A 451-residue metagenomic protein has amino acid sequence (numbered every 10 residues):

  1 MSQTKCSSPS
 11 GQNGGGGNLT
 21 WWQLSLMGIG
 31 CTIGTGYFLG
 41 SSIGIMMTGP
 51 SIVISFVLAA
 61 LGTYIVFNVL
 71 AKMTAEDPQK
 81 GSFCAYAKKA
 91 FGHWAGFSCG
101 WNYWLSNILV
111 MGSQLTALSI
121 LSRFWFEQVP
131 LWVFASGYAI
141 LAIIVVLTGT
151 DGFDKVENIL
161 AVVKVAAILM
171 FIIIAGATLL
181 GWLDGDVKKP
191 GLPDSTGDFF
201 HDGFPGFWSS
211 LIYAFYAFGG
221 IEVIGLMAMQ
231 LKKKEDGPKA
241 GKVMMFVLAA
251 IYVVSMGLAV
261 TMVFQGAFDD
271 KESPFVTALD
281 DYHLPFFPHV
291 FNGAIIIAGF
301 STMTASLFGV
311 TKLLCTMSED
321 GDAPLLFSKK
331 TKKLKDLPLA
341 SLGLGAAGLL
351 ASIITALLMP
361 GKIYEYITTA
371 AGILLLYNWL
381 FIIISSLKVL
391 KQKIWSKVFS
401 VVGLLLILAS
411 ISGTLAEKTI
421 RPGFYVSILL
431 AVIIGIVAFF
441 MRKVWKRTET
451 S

Functional and structural regions predicted by a protein language model:
M1-G40, M47-T48, Y64, N68 (+5 more regions): Membrane-interface "cap" regions at the ends of multi-pass membrane proteins
S2-Q3, S8-S10, A85-K88, L115-A135 (+5 more regions): Helix-loop-helix connectors at the membrane interface of multi-pass transporters/channels
Q3, P9-G15, E127-P130, A161-G293 (+2 more regions): Helix-loop-helix junctions that connect adjacent transmembrane segments in multi-pass membrane transporters
G16-L19, L39-E127, L131, M244-V253 (+1 more regions): Extracellular loop-to-transmembrane helix junctions
A85-A87, G92, F124, V243-T304 (+1 more regions): TM-loop-TM module centered on a large, flexible mid-protein loop between adjacent transmembrane helices in multi-pass
N102-L115, G225, M229-Q230, P288-L325 (+1 more regions): Membrane-helix boundary/coupling elements in multi-pass transport proteins
W132-P190, G241-F246, G372-F381, Q392-G403 (+1 more regions): Membrane-interface loop-to-helix entry segments
T178, A371, L375, I384-S451: A generic transmembrane alpha-helix motif of multi-pass inner-membrane proteins
